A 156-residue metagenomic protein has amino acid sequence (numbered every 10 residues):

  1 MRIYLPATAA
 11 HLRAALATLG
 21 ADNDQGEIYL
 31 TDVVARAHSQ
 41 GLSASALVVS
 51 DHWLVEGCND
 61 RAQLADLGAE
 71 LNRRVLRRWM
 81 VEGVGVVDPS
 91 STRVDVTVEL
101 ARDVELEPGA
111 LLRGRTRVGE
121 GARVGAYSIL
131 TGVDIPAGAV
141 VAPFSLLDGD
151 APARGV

Functional and structural regions predicted by a protein language model:
M1-N72, R77: Catalytic-core segments of class I nucleotidyltransferases/pyrophosphorylases that form NMP-activated intermediates
A7-H11, G41-A44, G83-V84, D95-T97 (+1 more regions): Short amphipathic alpha-helical segments, especially helix-boundary/capping motifs
A14-A17, L47, W79-M80, V84-V87 (+2 more regions): General secondary-structure edge motif
E27, V49, W79-E82, A137 (+1 more regions): Residue-level detector of alpha-helical recognition elements and their boundaries
L54-N59, T92-V98: Short, solvent-exposed polar/charged micro-motifs at secondary-structure junctions
G68-V96: Long, charged amphipathic helices and adjacent flexible linkers at domain junctions
V84-V86, S90-T92, V98, R102-L106 (+8 more regions): A structural motif detector for beta-strand N-caps
